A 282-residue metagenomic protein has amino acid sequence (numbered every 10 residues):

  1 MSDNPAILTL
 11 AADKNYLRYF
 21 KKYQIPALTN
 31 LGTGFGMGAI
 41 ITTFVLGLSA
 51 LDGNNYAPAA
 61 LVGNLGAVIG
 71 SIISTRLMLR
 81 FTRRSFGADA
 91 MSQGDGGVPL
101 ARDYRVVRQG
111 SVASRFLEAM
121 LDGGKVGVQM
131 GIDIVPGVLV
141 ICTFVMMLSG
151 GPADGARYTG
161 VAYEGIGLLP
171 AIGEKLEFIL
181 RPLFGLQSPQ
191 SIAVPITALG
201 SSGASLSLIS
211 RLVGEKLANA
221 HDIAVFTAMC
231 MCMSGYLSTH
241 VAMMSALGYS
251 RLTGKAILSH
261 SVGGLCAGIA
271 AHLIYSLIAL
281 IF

Functional and structural regions predicted by a protein language model:
M1, L176-S188, S210-H221: Membrane-embedded helical hairpins/re-entrant loop segments and their flanking transmembrane helices within multi-pass
N4-I73, A198, S202-F282: C-terminal transmembrane helix pair
Q24-T33, G97-R102, G155, L186-S191: Alpha-helical transmembrane segments of integral membrane proteins, especially early/N-terminal helices
L51, L79-G87, G150-G155, S276-I281: Transmembrane helix-loop junctions in multipass membrane proteins, especially transporters and channels
V62-S74, A90-Y104, I134-F144: Hydrophobic mid-bilayer segments of alpha-helices in multi-pass membrane transport proteins, especially secondary
L79-K125: Intrinsically disordered, low-complexity non-transmembrane regions of multi-pass membrane transporters
M91-D103, A162-I166, P195, F226-M231: Juxtamembrane non-transmembrane "cap" segments at the membrane-aqueous interface of multi-pass membrane proteins
R108-S202: Transmembrane helical segments that form the transport core of multi-pass membrane transport proteins
